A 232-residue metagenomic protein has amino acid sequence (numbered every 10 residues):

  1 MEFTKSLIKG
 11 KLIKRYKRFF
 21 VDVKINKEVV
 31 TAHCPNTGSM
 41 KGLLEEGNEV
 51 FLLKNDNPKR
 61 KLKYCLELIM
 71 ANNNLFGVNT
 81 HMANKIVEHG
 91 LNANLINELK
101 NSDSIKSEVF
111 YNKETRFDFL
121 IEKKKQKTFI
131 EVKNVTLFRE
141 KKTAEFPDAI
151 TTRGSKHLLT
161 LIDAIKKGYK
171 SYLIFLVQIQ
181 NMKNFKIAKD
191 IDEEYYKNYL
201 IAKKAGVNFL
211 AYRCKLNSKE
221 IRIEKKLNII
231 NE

Functional and structural regions predicted by a protein language model:
G10, F117-D148, L161: Conserved catalytic cores of phosphodiester-cleaving nucleases, focusing on short active-site segments
K17-D22: Short aromatic-glycine-enriched beta-strand elements
G38-F51: Short nucleic-acid-contacting surface segments enriched for D/E, G, S/T with interspersed K/R
K41, N74-K106: Acidic-basic catalytic patches of nuclease active cores, encompassing PD-(D/E)XK and other metal-cofactor nuclease
N48-N57, R213-C214: Flexible glycine-rich surface loops and low-complexity tracts that mediate binding to linear polymers
N57-N74, E224: OB-fold/S1-family single-stranded nucleic acid-binding modules
K142-T152, L159-I191, R213: Nucleic-acid nuclease catalytic cores
Q178-E232: Domain-level recognition of nuclease-like catalytic cores that cleave nucleotide substrates
